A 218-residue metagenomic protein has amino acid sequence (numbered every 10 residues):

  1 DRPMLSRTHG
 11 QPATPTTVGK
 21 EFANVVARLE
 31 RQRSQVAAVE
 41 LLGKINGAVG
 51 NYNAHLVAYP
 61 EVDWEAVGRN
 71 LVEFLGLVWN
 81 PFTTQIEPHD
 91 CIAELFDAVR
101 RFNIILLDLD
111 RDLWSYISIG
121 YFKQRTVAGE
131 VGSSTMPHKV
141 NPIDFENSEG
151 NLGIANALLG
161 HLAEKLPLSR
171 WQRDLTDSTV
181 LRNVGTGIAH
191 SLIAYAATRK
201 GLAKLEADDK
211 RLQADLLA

Functional and structural regions predicted by a protein language model:
D1-M4, Q11-T14: Hydrophobic alpha-helical hairpins/lids featuring a short glycine-rich hinge
P3-M4, C91, T198: Long hydrophobic alpha-helices with heptad-repeat/coiled-coil character
L5-S6, F82: Residue-level detector of family-conserved "landmark" positions at structurally sensitive sites
H9-G10, W171: Short, charged/polar, low-complexity loop and linker segments that flank or interrupt alpha-helical bundles
T14-L168: Internal glycine-rich alpha/beta core junctions
G120-F122, S133-A218: Glycine-rich cofactor/substrate-binding loops
